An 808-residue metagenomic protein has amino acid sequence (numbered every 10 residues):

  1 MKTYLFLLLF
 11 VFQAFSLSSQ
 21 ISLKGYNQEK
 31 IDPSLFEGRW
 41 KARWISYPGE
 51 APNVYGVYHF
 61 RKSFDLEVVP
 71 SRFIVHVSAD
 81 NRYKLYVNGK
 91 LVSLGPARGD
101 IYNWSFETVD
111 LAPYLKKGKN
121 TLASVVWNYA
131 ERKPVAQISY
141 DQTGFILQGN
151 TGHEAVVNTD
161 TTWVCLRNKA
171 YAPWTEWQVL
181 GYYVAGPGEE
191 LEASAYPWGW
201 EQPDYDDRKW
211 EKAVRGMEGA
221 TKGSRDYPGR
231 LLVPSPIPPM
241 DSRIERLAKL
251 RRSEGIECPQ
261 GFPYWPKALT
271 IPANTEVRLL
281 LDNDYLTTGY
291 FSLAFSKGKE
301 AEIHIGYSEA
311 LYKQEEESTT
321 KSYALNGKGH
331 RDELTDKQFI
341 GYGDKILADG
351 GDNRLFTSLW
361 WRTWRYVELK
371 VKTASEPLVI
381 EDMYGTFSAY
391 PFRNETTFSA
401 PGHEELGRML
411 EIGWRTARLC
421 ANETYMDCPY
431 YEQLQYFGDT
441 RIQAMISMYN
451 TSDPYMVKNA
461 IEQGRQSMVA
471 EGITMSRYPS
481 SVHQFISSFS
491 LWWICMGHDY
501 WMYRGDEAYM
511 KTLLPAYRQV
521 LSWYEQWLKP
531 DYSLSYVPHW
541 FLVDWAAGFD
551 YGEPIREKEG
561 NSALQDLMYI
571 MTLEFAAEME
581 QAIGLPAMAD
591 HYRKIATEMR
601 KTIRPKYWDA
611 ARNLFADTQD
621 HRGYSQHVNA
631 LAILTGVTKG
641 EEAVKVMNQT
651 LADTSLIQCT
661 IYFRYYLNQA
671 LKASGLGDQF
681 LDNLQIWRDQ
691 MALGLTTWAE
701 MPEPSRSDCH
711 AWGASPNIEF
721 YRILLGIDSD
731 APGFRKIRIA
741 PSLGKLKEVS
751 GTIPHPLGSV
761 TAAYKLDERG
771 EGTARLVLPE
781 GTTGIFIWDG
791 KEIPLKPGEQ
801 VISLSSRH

Functional and structural regions predicted by a protein language model:
M1-L23: Bacterial Sec-dependent N-terminal signal peptides
I21-Y430, D439, Y455-M456, M475-P479 (+2 more regions): Extracellular/oxidizing-compartment recognition motifs
A51-P52, I74, A97-D100, D110-A112 (+16 more regions): Alpha-helix capping and helix-loop boundary segments enriched in small/acidic/polar residues
N158-N168, Y366, A374-I412, R418 (+5 more regions): Active-site acid/base region of carbohydrate-active enzymes
E176-G199, K594, K601, D678-H808: Non-catalytic C-terminal accessory modules of carbohydrate-active enzymes
A185-A193, E432, W493, Y500 (+6 more regions): C-terminal capping/lid segments that line or modulate ligand- or cofactor-binding pockets
Y290-E309, V367-K372, G438-S467, G497-E507 (+4 more regions): Alpha-helical support elements that line or immediately flank enzyme active sites and cofactor-binding pockets
